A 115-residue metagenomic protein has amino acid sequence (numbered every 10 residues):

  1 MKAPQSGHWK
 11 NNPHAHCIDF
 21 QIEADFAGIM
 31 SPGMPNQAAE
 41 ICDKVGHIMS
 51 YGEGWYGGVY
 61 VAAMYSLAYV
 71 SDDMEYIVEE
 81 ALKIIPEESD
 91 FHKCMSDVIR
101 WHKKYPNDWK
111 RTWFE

Functional and structural regions predicted by a protein language model:
M1, Q5-A15, A24-A27, S31-M34 (+2 more regions): Accessory "access/gating" subregions that flank catalytic or transport cores
H16-I22, E53-G54: Conserved phosphate/anionic-ligand binding catalytic regions in large, soluble enzymes, centered on
Y51-G52, Y56-V59: Hydrophobic alpha-helical bundle signature of multipass membrane enzymes
